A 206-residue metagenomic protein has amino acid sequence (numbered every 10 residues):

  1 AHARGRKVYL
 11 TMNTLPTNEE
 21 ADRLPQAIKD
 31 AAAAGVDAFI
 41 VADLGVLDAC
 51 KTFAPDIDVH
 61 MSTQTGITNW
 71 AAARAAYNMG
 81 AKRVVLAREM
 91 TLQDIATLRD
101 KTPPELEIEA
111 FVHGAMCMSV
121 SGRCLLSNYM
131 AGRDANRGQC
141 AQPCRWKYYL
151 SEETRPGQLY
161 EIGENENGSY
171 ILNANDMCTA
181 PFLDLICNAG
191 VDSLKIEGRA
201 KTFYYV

Functional and structural regions predicted by a protein language model:
A1-I67, V85, Q93-S193, A200-V206: Active-site pocket-lining/capping segments in soluble small-molecule metabolic enzymes
W70-A71: Conserved nucleotide-cofactor-binding alpha/beta core module
G80-A81: As written
